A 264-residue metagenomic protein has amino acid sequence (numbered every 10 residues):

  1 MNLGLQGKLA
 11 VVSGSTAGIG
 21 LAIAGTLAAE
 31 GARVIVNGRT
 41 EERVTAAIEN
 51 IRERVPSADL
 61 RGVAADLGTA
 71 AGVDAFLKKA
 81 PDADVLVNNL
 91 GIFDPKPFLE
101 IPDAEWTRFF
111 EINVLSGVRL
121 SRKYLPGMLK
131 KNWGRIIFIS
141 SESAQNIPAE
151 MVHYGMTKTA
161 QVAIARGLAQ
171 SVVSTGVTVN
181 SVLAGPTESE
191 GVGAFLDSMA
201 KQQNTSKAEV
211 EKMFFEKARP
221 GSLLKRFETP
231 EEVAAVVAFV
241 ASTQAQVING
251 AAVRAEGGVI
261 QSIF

Functional and structural regions predicted by a protein language model:
L9, T16-A17: Conserved glycine-rich cofactor-binding loop
D74, K78, F93-T107, K130 (+2 more regions): Conserved mid-core segment of classical short-chain dehydrogenase/reductases
D84, I92, L99-V118, W133 (+3 more regions): Catalytic Tyr-X3-Lys loop
S121, T157, A165: Active-site helix of classical SDR
P126, Q170-S171: Alpha-helical segment proximal to the catalytic Tyr-Lys
S141: Residue(s) in the substrate-gating loop at a strand-loop-helix junction that position the organic substrate next
N146, V237-A238, N249-F264: Short C-terminal tail/terminal secondary-structure segment of NAD(P)H-dependent dehydrogenase/reductase domains
V173, T178, I248-G250: Short, small/polar-rich loop/turn modules that mediate ligand/substrate recognition or access, typified
